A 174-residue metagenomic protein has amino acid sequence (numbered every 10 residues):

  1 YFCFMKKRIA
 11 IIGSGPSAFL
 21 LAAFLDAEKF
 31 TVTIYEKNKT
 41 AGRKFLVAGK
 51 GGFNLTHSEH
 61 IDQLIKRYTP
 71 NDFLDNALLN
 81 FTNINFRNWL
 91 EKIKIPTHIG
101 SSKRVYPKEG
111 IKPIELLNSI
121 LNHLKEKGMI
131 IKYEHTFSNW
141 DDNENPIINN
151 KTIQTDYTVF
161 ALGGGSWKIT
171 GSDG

Functional and structural regions predicted by a protein language model:
M5-S17, T33: Beta1/beta-strand and adjacent pyrophosphate-binding region of the FAD-binding site in flavoprotein oxidoreductases
I9, F30-V32, T97, T158: Hydrophobic anchor at the start of a short beta-strand that flanks the dinucleotide cofactor-binding loop
I12, D26-K50: Glycine-rich FAD pyrophosphate-binding loop
G15-S17, T40, G164-S166: Residue-level detector of alpha-helix initiation sites
K50-S102: Glycine-rich active-site loop/strand segments that organize a redox cofactor
L74-T82, K103-N122, S166-G174: Short beta-strand to alpha-helix junction loop
I114, H123-G174: Predominantly flavin-linked oxidoreductase catalytic cores and closely associated redox partners
